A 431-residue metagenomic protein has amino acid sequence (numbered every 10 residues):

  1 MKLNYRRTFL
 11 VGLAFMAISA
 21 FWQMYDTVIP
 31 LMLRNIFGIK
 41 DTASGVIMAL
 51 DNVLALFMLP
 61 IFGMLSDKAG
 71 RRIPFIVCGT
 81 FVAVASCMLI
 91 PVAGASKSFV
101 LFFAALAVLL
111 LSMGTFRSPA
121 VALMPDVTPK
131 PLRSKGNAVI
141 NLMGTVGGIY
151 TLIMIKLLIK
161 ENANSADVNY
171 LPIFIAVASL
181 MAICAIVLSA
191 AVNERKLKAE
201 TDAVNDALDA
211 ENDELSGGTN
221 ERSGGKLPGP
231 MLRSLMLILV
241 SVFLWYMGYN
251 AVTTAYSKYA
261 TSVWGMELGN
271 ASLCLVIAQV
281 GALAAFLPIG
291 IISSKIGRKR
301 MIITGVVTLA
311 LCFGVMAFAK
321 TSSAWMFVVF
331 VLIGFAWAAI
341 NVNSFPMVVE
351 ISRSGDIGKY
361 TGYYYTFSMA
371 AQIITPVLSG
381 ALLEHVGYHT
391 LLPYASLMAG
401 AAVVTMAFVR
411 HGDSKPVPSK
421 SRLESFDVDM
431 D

Functional and structural regions predicted by a protein language model:
M1-N4, R195-V240, R422-D431: Juxtamembrane intracellular "pre-TM" segments in multi-pass secondary transporters
M1-N52, L237, S241, W245-W264 (+1 more regions): Helix-loop boundary and gating motifs at the non-cytosolic
F57-R71, A285-R298, L383: Helix-to-loop junctions at the C-terminal end of transmembrane segments in multipass secondary transporters
C78-K97, T308-T321: C-terminal ends and interior cores of transmembrane alpha-helices in multi-pass membrane transporters/permeases
S86, S98-F116, W325-A339: Hydrophobic core of transmembrane alpha-helices in multi-pass small-molecule transporters, especially MFS/SLC-type
T115-T128, A339-R353: Intracellular juxtamembrane helix-capping segments at the cytosolic ends of symmetry-related transmembrane helices
N137-K156, Y365-T375: Glycine-rich segments within core transmembrane alpha-helices of 12-TM secondary carriers
K299-N343: C-terminal transmembrane helical hairpin of 12-TM major facilitator-type secondary transporters
